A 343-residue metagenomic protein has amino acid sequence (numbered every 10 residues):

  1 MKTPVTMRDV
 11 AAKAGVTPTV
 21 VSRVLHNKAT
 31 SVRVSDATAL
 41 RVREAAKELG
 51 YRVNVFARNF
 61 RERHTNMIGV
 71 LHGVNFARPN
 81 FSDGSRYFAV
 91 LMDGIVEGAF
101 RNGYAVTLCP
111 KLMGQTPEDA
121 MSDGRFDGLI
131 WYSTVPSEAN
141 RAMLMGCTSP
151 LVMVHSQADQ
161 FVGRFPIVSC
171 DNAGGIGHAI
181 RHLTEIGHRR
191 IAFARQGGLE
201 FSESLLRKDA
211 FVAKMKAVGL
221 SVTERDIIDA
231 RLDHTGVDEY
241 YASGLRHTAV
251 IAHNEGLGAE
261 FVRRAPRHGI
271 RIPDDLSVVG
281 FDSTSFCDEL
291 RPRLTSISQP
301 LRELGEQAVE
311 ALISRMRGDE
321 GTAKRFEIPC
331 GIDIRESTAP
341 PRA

Functional and structural regions predicted by a protein language model:
M1-K2, T6, R63-T184, D233-A249 (+1 more regions): Alpha-helical recognition/docking segments in bacterial nutrient-uptake and carbohydrate-utilization systems
M1-T65: N-terminal helix-turn-helix DNA-binding module of bacterial transcription factors
V96-P110, A192-F193, K208, V212-L232: Short beta-strand elements in bilobed, periplasmic/extracellular small-molecule ligand-binding domains
P166-A194, L232-D238, G258, I297-R317: Hydrophobic alpha-helical segments within soluble ligand-binding/sensing domains
G177-L220, K324-A339: An alpha-beta-alpha
R189-R190, V222-D226, R271-S277: Short acidic capping loops at alpha-helix termini that bridge into adjacent secondary structure
D238-A343: Flexible loop/turn connectors
